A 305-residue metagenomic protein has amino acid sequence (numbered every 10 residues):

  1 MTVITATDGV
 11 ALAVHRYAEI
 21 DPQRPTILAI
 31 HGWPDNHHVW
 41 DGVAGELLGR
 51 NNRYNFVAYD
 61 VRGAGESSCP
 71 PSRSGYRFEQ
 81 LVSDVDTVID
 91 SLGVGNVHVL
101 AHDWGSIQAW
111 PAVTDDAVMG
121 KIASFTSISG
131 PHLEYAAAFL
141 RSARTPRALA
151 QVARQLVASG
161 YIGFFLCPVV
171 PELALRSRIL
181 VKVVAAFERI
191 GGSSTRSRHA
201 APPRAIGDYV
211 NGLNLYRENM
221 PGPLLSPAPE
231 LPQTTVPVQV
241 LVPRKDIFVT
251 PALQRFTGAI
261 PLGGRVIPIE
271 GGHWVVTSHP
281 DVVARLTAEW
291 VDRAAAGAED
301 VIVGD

Functional and structural regions predicted by a protein language model:
M1-T7: Short acidic-hydrophobic surface loop/beta-edge motif
D8-Y17: A short loop-to-beta-strand scaffold at the N-terminal edge of the catalytic core in hydrolase folds
V10, D35-V39, V57, A64-L100 (+1 more regions): Flexible "cap/lid" subdomain of the alpha/beta-hydrolase fold that forms the substrate-access gate
E19-S68: Conserved HGGG/HGGXW glycine-rich cap/lid loop of the alpha/beta-hydrolase fold
I20-P22, S91-G95, A294: Glycine-rich phosphate-binding loop signature in dinucleotide/nucleotide-binding domains
D41, W110-P111, A284, A288: Short, hydrophobic alpha-helix immediately C-terminal to the catalytic nucleophile
P261-D305: Catalytic active-site module of serine/aspartate enzymes centered on a nucleophile-bearing elbow/loop
